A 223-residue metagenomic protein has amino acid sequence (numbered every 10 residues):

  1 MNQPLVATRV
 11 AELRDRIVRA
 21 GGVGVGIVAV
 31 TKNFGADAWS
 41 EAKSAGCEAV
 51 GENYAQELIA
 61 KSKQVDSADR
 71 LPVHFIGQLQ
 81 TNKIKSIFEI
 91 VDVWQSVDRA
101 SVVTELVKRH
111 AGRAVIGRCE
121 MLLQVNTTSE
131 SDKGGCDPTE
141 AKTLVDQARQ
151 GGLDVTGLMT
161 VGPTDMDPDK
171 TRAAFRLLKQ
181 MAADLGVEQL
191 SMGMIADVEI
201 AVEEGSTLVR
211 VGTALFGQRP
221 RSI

Functional and structural regions predicted by a protein language model:
M1-Q189, M194-A196, V202-E204, F216-Q218: Conserved alpha/beta-domain cores
S206-I223: Gly/Pro- and small hydrophobic-enriched strand-loop and loop-to-helix capping segments that sit at the rims
